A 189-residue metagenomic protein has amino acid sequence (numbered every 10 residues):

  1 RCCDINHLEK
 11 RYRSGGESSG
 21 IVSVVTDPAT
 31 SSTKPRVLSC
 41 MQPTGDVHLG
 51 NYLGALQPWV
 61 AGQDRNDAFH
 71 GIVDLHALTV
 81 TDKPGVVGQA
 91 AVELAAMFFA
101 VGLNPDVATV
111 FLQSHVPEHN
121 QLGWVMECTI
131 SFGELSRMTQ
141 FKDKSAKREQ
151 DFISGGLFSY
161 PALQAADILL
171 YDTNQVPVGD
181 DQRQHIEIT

Functional and structural regions predicted by a protein language model:
C2-C3: Cysteine-centered motifs
H7-L8: Short hydrophobic targeting helices and cationic amphipathic motifs that mediate membrane/organellar targeting
Y12, E17-V22: Short, positively charged and aromatic/hydrophobic N-terminal segments
G16-S18, V60, V86, G179: Hydrophobic alpha-helical membrane context
S23-A166, I186: N-terminal Rossmann-like or analogous alpha/beta NTP/dinucleotide-binding catalytic cores that position adenine
D172: Thr-Gly-centered strand-to-loop micro-motif
Q175-T189: Glycine-rich, Lys/Arg-enriched anion-binding loops that position phosphate/diphosphate groups for phosphoryl
